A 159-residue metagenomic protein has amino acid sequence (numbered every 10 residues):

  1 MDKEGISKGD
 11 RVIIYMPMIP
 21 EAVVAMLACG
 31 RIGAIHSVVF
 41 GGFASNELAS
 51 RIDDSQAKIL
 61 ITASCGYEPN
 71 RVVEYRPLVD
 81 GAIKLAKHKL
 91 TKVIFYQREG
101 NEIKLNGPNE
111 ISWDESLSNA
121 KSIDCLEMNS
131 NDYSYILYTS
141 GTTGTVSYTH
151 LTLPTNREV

Functional and structural regions predicted by a protein language model:
E4, R31-W113: Structural core segment of the AMP-binding/adenylate-forming
K8-G9, S130: Phosphate-coordination loops involved in phosphoryl transfer and adenosine-cofactor binding
V12: Gly/Thr-rich phosphate-binding loop signature of adenosyl cofactor/nucleotide-binding cores
M16-L27, G42-N46: Conserved coil-to-alpha-helix start sites within the AMP-binding
N101-I103, I111, S116, A120-S134: Domain-scale recognition of functional cores that engage charged ligands
N131-G144: ATP phosphate-binding P-loop of adenylate-forming
T139, T149-T155: Conserved small/polar residues in nucleotide/adenosyl-binding loops
